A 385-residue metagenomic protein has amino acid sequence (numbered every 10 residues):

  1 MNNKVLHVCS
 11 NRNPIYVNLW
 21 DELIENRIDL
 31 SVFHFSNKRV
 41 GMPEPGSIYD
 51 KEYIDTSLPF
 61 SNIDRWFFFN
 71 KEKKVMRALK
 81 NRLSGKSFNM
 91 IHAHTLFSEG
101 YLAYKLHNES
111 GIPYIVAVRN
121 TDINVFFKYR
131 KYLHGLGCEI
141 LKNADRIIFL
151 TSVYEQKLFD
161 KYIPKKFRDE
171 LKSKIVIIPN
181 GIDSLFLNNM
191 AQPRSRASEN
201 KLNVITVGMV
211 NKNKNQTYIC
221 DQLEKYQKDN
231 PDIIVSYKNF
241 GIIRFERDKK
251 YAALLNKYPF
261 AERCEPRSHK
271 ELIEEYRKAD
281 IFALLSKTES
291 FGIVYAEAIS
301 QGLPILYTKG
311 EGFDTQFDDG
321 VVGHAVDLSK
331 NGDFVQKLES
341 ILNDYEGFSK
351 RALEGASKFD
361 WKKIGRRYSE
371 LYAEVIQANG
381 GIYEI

Functional and structural regions predicted by a protein language model:
M1-G46, Y226-Q227, P231, A373 (+1 more regions): N-terminal subdomain of nucleotide-sugar transferases
L6, I148, A197-K214, C220-K225 (+1 more regions): Conserved donor-binding/catalytic core segment of Leloir-type glycosyltransferases
V153, G181: Carbohydrate-associated surface elements
K249-R267: Nucleotide-activated donor-binding/catalytic signature segment of Leloir-type glycosyltransferases, i.e., the conserved
P266-R267, E274-A279, Y368: Short alpha-helical donor nucleotide-sugar binding micro-motif in glycosyltransferases
K287: Aromatic "clamp/platform" in nucleotide-sugar-dependent glycosyltransferases that forms part of the donor/acceptor
P304-T308: Short hydrophobic beta-strand element within catalytic cores of glycosyltransferases and related nucleotide-activated
D319-N331, E339-Y345: Conserved acidic donor-binding segment of nucleotide-sugar-dependent glycosyltransferases
